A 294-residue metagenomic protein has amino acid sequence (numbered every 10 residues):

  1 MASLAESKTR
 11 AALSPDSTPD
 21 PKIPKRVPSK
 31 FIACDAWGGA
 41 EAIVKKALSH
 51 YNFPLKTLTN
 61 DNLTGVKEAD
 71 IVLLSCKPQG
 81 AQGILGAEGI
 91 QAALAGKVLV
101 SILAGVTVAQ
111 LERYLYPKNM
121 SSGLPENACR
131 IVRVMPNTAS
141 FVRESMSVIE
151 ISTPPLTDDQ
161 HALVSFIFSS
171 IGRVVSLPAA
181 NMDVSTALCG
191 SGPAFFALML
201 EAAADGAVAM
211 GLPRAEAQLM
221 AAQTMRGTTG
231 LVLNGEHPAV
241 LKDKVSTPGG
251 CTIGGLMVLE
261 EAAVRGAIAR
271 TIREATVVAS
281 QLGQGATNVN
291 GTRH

Functional and structural regions predicted by a protein language model:
M1-S29, L48-K56, L63, G89-A93 (+2 more regions): Eukaryotic N-terminal low-complexity, Ser/Thr- and Lys/Arg-rich leader segments that predominantly function as
P24, I32, G38, I43-V44 (+2 more regions): Rossmann-like NAD(P)(H) cofactor-binding subdomain of soluble oxidoreductases
A40-E41, G65, A81, P213-A221 (+2 more regions): Small-residue helix-packing motif on alpha-helices
Q110-R130, M146-V184, F196-N234, V278: Internal alpha-helical scaffold of NAD(P)-dependent oxidoreductase catalytic cores
V132, M182-A187, P238-D243: Short pre-catalytic strand/loop immediately N-terminal to key active-site residues, enriched for Gly-Thr
L219-H294: NAD(P)-dependent Rossmann-like dehydrogenase/reductase catalytic/cofactor-binding core
